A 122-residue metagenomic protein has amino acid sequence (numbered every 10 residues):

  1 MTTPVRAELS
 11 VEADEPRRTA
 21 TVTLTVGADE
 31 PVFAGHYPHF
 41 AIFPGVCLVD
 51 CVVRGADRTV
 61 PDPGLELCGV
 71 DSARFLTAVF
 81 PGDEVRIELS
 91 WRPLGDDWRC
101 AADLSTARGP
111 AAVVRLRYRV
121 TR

Functional and structural regions predicted by a protein language model:
T2-F43: Catalytic strand-loop segment that frames the active site of acyl-thioester-processing enzymes
T3-V5, G69, W98: Short, basic and Ser/Thr-rich N-terminal targeting/leader segments
A7, E15-A20, P81, S90-R122: HotDog/MaoC-like acyl-thioester-processing domains
L24-V26, F75, Y118-V120: Hydrophobic residues in beta-strands and at strand termini
G35-H36, F40, V46, V70 (+2 more regions): Surface-exposed loop/turn and secondary-structure junction residues enriched for glycine/proline
G45, L89: Residue-level signal for inorganic ion chemistry
V53-E88: Hydrophobic beta-strand-centered segment that forms part of the acyl-chain substrate-binding groove
